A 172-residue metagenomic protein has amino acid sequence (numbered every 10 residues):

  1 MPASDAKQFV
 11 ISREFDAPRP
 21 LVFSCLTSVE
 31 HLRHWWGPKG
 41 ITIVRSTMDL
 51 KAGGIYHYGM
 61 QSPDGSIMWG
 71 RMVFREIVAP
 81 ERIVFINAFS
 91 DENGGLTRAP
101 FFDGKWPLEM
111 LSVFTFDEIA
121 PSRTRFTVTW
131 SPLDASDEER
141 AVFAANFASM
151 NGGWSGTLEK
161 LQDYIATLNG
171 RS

Functional and structural regions predicted by a protein language model:
M1-I43: Hydrophobic ligand-binding cavity/cleft-lining segments
V10, E30-V73, R171-S172: Short beta-edge strand/loop motif at the mouth of beta-sheet-based domains
R13, R45-M48, G70-E76, E109-E118: Hydrophobic/aromatic beta-strand elements that line small-molecule binding cavities or substrate pockets in beta-rich
R19-P20, D49-K51, R75-I83, T115-R125: A short, structured loop/turn motif at beta-sheet edges
V22-F23, L32, Y56, F74 (+5 more regions): Hydrophobic pocket/interface hotspot
Y56-S62, I86-N87, A99-D103: Short beta-strand segments that buttress and anchor functional surface loops
G95-G152: Beta-strand/loop substructures that line and gate deep hydrophobic ligand-binding cavities in soluble
Q162-S172: Short, highly charged C-terminal tails/helix-capping segments
